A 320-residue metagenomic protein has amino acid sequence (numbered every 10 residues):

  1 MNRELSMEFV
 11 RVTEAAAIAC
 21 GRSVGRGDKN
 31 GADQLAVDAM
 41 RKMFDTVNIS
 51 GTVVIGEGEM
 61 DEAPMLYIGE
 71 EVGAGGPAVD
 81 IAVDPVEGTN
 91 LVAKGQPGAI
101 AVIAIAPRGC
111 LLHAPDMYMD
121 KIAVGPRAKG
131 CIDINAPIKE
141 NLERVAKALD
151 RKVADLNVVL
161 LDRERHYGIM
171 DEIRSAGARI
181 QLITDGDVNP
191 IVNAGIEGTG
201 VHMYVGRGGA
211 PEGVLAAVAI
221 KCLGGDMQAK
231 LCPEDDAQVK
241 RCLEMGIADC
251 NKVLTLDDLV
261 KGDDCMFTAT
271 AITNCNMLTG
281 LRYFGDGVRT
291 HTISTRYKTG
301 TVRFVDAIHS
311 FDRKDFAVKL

Functional and structural regions predicted by a protein language model:
M1-A82, E143, K147, V188-N189 (+3 more regions): N-terminal subdomain of lithium-sensitive/metallo-dependent phosphomonoesterases centered on the IMPase/IPPase/PAP
N2-S6, G27, N90, K129-G130 (+1 more regions): A short glycine/serine-rich beta->alpha loop
E4, A123-E140, D155: Glycine-rich phosphate-binding "P-loop"
G58-M60, E71, N90, G208-P211 (+1 more regions): Gly/Ser/Thr-rich beta-alpha loop segments that engage phosphate groups in nucleotides
V72, A101-A104, G200-Y204: Short basic, glycine-rich beta-strand/loop surfaces that mediate nucleic-acid
P77-E87, L91-L112: DPxDG-like acidic metal-binding loop motif
A106-D133: Flexible glycine-/small-residue-enriched beta->alpha junction loops that bind anionic phosphate/pyrophosphate groups
N135-R296, D306: An extended, acidic
